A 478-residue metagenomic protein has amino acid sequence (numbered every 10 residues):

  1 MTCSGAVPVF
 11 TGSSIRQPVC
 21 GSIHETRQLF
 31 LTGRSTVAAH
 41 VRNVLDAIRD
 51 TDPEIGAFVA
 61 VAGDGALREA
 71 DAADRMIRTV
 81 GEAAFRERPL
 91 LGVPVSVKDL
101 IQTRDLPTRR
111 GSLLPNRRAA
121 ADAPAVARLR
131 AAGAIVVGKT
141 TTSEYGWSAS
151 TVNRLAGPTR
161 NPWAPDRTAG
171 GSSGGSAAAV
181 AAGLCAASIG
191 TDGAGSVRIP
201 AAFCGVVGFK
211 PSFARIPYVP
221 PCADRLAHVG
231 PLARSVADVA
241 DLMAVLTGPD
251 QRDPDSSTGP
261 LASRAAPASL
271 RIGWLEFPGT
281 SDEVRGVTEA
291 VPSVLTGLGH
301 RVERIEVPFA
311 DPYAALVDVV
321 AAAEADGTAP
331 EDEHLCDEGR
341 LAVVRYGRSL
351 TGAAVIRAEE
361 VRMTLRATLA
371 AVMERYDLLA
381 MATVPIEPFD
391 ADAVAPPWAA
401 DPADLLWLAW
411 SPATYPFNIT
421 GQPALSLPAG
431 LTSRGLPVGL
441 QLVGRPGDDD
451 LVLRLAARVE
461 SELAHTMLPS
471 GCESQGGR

Functional and structural regions predicted by a protein language model:
C3, V7-G193, S293, L298-G299 (+1 more regions): Gly/Ser-rich catalytic/binding loops embedded in alpha/beta enzyme cores
T26-T32, S96, L114-P115, A227-R234 (+3 more regions): Short, well-ordered beta-strand elements within core beta-sheets of diverse protein domains
V37-R42, D71, E283-E306, T328-E331 (+1 more regions): Acyltransferase
V44, A66, V239, I272 (+3 more regions): Residue-level signal for inorganic ion chemistry
V44, G92, A131, C185 (+2 more regions): Glycine-rich, small-residue loops and helix-cap segments that act as flexible hinges at active-site edges
P89-R110, S269-L275, V319-A370, A382 (+2 more regions): Short helix-loop capping/hinge segments that flank enzyme active sites or metal/cofactor-binding pockets
A121-L246, N418-I419, P423-T432, L436-G439: Short glycine/serine-rich loop segments
V207-G286, L463-R478: A short helix-breaking turn/cap at a secondary-structure junction
